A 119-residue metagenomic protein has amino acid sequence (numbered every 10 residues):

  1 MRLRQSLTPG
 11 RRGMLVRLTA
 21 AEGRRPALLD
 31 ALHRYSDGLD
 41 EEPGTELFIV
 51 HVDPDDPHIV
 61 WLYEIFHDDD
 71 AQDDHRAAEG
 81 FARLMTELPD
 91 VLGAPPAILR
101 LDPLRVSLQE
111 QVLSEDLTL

Functional and structural regions predicted by a protein language model:
M1-R12, V50-H58, T86-L119: Glycine-rich beta-strand-turn "strand-cap" elements at beta-sheet edges
R11-T19: Active-site-flanking beta-strand signature of metal-NTP-handling nucleotidyl enzymes and homologous cyclase-like
T19-L29: Short, surface-exposed ligand-recognition loops at beta-strand->loop->(often short) alpha-helix junctions that present
E22, D55-P57, H67-Q72: Short, charged/polar surface micro-motifs in flexible loops or helix N-caps
S36-V60: Short, glycine- and small/hydrophobic-rich beta-strand elements in well-ordered beta-sheets
D37-E46, I65-L99: An amphipathic, aromatic/His-enriched active-site/gating alpha helix that lines ligand/cofactor pockets
